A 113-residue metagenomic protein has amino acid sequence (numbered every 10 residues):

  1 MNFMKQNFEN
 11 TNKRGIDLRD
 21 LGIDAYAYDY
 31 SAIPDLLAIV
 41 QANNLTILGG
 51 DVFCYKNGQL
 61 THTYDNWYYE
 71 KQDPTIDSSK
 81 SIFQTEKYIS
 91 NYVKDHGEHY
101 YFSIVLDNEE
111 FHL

Functional and structural regions predicted by a protein language model:
M1-D29: Long, contiguous N-terminal structural blocks used for assembly/anchoring
M1-N2, N10, A25, L37 (+4 more regions): Charge-rich alpha-helical segments
Y28-S31, K94: Terminal, compositionally biased segments used for targeting/anchoring and flexible tails
A32-D35, I47-L48: Mixed-charge, low-complexity intrinsically disordered regions
A42-Q72, S78-V93: Acidic, low-complexity, intrinsically disordered interaction modules
I82-L113: Amphipathic alpha-helical binding modules
